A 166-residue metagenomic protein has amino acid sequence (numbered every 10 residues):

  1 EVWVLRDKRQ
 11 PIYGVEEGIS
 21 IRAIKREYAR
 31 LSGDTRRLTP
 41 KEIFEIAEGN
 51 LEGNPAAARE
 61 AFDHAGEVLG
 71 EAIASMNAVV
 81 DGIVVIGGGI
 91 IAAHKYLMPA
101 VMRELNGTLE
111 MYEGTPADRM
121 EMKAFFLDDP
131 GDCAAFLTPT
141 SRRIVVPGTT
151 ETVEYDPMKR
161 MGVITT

Functional and structural regions predicted by a protein language model:
E1-V2: A conserved active-site-flanking secondary-structure segment within enzyme catalytic domains
R6-T166: ATP-binding/phosphotransfer module of carbohydrate and carboxylate kinases, centering on a glycine-rich
